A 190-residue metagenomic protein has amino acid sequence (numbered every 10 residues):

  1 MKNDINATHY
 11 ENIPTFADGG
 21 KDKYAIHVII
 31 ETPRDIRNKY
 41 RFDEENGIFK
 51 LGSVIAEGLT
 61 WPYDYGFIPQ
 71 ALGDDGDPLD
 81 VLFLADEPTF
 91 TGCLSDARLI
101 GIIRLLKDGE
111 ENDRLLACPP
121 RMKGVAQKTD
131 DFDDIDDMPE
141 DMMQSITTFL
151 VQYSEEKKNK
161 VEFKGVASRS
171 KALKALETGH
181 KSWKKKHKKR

Functional and structural regions predicted by a protein language model:
M1-R190: Hydrophobic N-terminal alpha-helices or hydrophobic patches in metabolic proteins across all domains of life
